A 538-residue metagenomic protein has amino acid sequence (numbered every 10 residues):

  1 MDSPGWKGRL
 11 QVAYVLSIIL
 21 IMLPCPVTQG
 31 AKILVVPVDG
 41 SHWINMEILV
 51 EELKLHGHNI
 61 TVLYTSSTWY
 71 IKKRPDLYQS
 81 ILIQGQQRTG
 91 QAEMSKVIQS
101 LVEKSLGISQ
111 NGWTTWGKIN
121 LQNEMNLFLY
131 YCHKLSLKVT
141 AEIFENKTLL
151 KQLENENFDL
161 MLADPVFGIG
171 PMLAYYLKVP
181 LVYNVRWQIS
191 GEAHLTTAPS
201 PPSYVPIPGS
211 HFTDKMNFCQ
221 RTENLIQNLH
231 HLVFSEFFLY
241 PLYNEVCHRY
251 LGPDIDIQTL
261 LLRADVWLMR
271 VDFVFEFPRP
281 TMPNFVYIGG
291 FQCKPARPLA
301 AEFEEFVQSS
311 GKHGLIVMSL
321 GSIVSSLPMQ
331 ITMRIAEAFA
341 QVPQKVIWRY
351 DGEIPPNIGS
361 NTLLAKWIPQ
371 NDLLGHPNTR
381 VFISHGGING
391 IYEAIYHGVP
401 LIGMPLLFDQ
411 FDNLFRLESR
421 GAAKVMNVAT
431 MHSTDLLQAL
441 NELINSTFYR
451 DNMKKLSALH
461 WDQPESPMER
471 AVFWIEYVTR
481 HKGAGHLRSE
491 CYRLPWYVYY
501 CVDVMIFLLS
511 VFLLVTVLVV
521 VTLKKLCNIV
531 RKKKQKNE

Functional and structural regions predicted by a protein language model:
D2-R249, Q258, L268, F275 (+4 more regions): Glycosyltransferase specificity loop/lid
G252-D254: A short helix-breaking turn/cap at a secondary-structure junction
